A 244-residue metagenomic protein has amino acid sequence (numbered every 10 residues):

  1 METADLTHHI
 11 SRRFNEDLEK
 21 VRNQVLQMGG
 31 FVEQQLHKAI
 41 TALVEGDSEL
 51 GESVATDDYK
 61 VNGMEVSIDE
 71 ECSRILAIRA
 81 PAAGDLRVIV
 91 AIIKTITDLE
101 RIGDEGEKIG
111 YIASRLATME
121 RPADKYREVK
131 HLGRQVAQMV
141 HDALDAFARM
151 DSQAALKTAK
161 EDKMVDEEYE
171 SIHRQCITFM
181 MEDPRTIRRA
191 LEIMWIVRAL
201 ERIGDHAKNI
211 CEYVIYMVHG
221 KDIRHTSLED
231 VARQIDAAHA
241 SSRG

Functional and structural regions predicted by a protein language model:
M1-G244: Cytosolic, long alpha-helical scaffolding segments
